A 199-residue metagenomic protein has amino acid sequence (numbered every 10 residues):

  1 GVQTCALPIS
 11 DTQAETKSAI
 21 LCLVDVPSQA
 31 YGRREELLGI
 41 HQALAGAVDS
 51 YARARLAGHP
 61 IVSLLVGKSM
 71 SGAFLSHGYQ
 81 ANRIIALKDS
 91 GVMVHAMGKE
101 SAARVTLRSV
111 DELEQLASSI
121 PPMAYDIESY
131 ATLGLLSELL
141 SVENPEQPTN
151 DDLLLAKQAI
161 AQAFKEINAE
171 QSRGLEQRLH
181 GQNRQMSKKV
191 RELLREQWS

Functional and structural regions predicted by a protein language model:
G1, E15, C22-V24, A124-L133 (+3 more regions): Glycine/serine-rich loop-strand microenvironments at binding/catalytic pocket rims
Q3-L7: Short, small-residue-biased leader/transition segments that mark boundaries at the very start of proteins
P8, A57-H59, K165-A169: Structural alpha-beta junctions
P8-T12, V26: Short N-terminal helix-initiation segments at or just after the protein's N-terminus
D11-K17, L56-G58: Short helix-terminating capping/connector loops at secondary-structure junctions
T16-E35: Short, glycine-/small-residue-enriched flexible loop/hinge segments at domain edges that mediate gating
G32-D151: Conserved catalytic cores of soluble enzyme domains, especially glycine-rich substrate-binding beta-alpha loops
N150-S199: Intrinsically disordered, low-complexity segments enriched in small/flexible residues
